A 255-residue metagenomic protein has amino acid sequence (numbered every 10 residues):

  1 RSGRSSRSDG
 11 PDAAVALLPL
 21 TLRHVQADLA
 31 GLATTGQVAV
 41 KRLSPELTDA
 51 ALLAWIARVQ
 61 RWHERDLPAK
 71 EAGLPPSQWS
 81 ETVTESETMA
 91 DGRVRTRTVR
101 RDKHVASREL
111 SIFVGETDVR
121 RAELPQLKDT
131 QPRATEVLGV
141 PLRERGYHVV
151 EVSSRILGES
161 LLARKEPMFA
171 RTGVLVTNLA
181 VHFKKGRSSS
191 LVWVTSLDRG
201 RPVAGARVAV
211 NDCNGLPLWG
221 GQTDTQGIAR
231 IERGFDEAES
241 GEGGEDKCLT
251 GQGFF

Functional and structural regions predicted by a protein language model:
R1-F255: N-terminal, cleavable Sec-dependent signal peptides of secreted/periplasmic/extracellular proteins
